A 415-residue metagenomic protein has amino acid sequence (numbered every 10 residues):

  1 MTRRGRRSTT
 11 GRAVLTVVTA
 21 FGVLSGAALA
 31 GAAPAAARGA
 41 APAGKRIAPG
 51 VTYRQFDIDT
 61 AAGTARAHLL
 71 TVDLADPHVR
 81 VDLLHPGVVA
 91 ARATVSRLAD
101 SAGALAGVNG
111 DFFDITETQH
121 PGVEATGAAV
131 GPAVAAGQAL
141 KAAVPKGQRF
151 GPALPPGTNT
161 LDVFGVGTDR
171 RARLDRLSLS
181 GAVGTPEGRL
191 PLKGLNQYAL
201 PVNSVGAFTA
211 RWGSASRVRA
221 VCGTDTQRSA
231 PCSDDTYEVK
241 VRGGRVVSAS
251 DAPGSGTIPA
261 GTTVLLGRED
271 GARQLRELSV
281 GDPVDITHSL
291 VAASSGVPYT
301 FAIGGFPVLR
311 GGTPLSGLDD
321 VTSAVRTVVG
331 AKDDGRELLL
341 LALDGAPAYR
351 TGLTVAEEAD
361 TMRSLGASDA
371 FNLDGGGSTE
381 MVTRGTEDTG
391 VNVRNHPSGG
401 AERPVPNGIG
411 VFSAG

Functional and structural regions predicted by a protein language model:
T2-G26, G31-G415: Gly/Ser/Thr/Pro-rich low-complexity, intrinsically disordered segments
